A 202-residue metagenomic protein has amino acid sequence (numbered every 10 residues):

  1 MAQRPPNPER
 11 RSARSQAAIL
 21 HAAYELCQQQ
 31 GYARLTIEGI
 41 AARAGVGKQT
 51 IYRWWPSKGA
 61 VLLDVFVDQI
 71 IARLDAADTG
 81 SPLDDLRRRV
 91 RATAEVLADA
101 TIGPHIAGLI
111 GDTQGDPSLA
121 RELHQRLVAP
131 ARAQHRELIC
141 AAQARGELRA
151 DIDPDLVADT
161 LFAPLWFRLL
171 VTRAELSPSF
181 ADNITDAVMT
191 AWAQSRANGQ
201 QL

Functional and structural regions predicted by a protein language model:
M1-Q30, R34-R43, A60: Basic, helix-initiating cap at the start of DNA-binding domains
M1-R4, R88, A129, A133 (+4 more regions): C-terminal peripheral helix-coil segments that are non-catalytic and often amphipathic
I19, R34, S57-L62, A72-R73 (+1 more regions): Short amphipathic alpha-helical segment with a characteristic S/N-K-E followed by hydrophobic residues
A44-W55: Short hydrophobic/aromatic patch on the recognition helix
W54-W55, L123, W166-F167: Tryptophan-centric aromatic hotspots in well-structured domains and transmembrane helices
A60, V65-F66, A98-Q125: Amphipathic alpha-helical segments used for helix-helix packing
L74-I106: Hydrophobic alpha-helical connector segments
